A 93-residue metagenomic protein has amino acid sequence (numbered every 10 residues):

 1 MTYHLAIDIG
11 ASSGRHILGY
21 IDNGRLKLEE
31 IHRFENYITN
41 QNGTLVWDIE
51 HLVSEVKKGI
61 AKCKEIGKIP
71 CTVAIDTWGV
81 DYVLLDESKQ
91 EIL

Functional and structural regions predicted by a protein language model:
M1-L93: N-terminal glycine/serine-rich phosphate-binding loop of ATP-dependent small-molecule kinases, especially carbohydrate
